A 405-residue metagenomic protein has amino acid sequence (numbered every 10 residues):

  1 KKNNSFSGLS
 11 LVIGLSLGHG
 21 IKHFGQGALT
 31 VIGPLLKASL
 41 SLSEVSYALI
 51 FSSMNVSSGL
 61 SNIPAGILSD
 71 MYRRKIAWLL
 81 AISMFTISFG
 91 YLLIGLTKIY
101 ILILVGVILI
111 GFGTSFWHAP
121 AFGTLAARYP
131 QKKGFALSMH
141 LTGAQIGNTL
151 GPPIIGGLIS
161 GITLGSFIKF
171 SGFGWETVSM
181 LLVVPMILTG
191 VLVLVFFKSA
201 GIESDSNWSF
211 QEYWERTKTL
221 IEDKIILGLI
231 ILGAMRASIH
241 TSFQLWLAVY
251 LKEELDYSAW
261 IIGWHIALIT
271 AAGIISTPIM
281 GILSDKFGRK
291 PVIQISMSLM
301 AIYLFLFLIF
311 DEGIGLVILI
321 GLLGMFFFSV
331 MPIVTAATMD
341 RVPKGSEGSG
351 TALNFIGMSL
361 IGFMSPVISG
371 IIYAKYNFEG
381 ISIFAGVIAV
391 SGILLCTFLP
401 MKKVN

Functional and structural regions predicted by a protein language model:
K1-F6, A200-L229: Juxtamembrane intracellular "pre-TM" segments in multi-pass secondary transporters
L29-T30, K224-I274: Extracytoplasmic gate region of multi-pass secondary transporters
L36-K37, L68-S69, I154-T163, F167-I168 (+3 more regions): Interfacial helix-cap and linker-helix signal at transmembrane-aqueous boundaries of multi-pass secondary transporters
L60-K98, S284-K290: Conserved MFS/SLC helix-loop-helix module at the cytosolic interface between two early adjacent transmembrane helices
G106-A144: Cytoplasmic helix-loop-helix junction between adjacent transmembrane helices in 12-TM secondary transporters
H140, A144-K198: Helix-loop-helix hairpin linking two adjacent transmembrane segments in secondary transporters
N148, K344-F378: A late C-terminal transmembrane helix in Major Facilitator Superfamily
S284, R289-A337: C-terminal transmembrane helical hairpin of 12-TM major facilitator-type secondary transporters
